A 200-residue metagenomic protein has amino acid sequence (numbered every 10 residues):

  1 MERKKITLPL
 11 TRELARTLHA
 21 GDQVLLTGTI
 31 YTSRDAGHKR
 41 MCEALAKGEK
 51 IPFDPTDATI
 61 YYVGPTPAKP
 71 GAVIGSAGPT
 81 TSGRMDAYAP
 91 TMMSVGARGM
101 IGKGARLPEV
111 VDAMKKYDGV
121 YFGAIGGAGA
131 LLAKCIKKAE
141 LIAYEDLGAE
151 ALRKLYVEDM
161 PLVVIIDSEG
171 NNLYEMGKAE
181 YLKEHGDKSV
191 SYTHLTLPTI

Functional and structural regions predicted by a protein language model:
E2-P9: Short, structured beta-strand/loop micro-motifs enriched in basic residues and often containing a Trp
T32-S33, G37-M160: Feature captures the catalytic cores and cofactor-binding loops of soluble hydro-lyases/lyases that act on carboxylate
A139-I142, L147-S191: C-terminal binding/interaction regions
Y192-T199: Conserved small/polar residues in nucleotide/adenosyl-binding loops
